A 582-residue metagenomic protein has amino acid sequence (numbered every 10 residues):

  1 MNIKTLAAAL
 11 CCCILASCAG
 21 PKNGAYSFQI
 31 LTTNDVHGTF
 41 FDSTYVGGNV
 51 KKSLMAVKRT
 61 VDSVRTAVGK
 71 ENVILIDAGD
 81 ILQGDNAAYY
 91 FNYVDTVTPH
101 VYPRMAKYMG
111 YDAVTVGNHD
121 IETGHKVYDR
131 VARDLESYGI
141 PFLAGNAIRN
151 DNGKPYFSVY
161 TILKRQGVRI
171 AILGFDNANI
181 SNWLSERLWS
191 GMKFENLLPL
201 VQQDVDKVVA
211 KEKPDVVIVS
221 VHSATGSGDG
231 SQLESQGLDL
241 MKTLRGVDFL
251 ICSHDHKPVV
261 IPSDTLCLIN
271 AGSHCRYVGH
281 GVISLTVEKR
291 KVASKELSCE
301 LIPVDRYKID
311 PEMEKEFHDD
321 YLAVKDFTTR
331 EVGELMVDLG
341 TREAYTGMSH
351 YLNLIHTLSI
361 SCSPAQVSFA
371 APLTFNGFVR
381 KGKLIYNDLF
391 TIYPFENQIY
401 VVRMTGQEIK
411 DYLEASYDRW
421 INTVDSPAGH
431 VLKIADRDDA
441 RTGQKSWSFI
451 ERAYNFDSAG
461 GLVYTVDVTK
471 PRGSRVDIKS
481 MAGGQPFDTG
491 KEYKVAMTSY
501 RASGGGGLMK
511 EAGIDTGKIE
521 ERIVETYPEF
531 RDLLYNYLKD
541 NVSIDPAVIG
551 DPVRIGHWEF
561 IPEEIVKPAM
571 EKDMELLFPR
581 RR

Functional and structural regions predicted by a protein language model:
M1-A7: Bacterial N-terminal signal peptides that target proteins for export
I14-S17: C-terminal motif of bacterial Sec signal peptides marking the signal peptidase cleavage site
A19-R306, E312, T346-L358, S368 (+1 more regions): Acidic, metal/ion-coordinating pockets
N23-Q29, G38-G47, K51, M55-T66 (+5 more regions): Catalytic centers of hydrolytic enzymes
